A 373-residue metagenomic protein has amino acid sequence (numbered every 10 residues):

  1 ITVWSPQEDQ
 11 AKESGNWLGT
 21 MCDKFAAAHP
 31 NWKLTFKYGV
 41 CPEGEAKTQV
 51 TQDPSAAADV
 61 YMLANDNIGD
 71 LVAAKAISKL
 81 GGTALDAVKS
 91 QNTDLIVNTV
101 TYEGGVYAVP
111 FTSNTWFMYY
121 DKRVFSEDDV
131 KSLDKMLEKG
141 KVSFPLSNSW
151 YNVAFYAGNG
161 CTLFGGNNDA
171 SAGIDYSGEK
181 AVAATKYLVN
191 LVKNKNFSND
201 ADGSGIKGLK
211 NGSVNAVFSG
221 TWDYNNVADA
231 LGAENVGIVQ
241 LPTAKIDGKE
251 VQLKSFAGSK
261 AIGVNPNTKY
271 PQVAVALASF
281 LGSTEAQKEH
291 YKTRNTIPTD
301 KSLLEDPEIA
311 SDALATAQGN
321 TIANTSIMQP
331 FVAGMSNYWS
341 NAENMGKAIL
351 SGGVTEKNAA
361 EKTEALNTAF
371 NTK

Functional and structural regions predicted by a protein language model:
I1-N67, G248, T368-K373: Conserved N-terminal structural module of periplasmic/extracytoplasmic solute-binding proteins
W17, M21, A183-Y187, K260 (+4 more regions): Short amphipathic alpha-helical coupling segments at ligand-binding clamshell hinges and other catalytic/signaling
K47-T51, A56-D59, D86-Y120, K141-P145 (+2 more regions): A structural signal for short loop-to-beta-strand junctions that line the ligand-binding cleft of periplasmic/secreted
N65-F117, D128, G237-Q240, D247 (+1 more regions): Hinge/lid segment of periplasmic solute-binding proteins
Y107-F111, W116, L133-I174, K180 (+1 more regions): Extracytoplasmic/periplasmic solute-binding protein
S171-D200: Glycine-centered hinge/linker elements that transmit conformational signals in sensory and ligand-binding systems
A230-T293, T372: Extracytoplasmic/periplasmic substrate-recognition and gating elements
T296-I297, A315-F370: C-terminal capping/gating helix-and-loop segments adjacent to ligand/active sites or protein-protein/ligand interfaces
